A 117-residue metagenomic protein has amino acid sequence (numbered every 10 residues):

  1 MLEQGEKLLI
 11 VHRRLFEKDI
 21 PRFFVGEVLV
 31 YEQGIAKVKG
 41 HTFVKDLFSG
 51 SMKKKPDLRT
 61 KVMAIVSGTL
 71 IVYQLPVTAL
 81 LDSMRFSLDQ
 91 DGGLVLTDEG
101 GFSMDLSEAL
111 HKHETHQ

Functional and structural regions predicted by a protein language model:
M1-Q117: Conserved RNA-binding domains used in RNP assembly and mRNA/RNA metabolism
